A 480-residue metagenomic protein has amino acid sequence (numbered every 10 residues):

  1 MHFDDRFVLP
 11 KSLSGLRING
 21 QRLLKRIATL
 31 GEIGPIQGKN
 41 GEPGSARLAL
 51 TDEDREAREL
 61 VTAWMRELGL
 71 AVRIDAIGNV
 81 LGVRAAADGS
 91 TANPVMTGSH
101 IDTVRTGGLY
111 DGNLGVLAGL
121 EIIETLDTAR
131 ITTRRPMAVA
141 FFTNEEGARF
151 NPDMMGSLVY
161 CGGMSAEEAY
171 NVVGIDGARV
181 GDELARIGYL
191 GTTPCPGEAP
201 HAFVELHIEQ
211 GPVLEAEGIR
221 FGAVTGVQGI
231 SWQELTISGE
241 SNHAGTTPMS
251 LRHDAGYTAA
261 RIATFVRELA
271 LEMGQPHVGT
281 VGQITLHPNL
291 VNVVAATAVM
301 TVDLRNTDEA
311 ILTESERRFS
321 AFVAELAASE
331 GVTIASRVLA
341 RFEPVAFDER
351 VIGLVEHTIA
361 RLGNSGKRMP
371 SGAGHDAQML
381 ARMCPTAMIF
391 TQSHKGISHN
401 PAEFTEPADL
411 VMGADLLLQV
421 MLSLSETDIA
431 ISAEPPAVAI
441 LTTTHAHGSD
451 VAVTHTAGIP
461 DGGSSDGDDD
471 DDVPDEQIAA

Functional and structural regions predicted by a protein language model:
D5, E56, T225, H243 (+5 more regions): His/Asp/Glu-rich mid-to-C-terminal helical/loop segments that flank catalytic regions of hydrolases
F7-P10, R17-G108: Acidic/His- and Gly-rich active-site-bordering loop/insert found across diverse amide/peptide-bond hydrolases
P10, N144-E145, R149-A310: Midchain, well-structured core segments that form catalytic/ion-binding scaffolds
R17-G20, E32, I36, G177-T225 (+3 more regions): Active-site-adjacent substrate-binding region of metalloamidase/peptidase-like peptide-processing proteins
L23-R26, I33-I36, G98-S99, G366-L416 (+1 more regions): Zn-dependent metallopeptidase/amidohydrolase metal-coordination segment
S45-L50, G282-N289, T301, T307 (+2 more regions): A short beta-alpha structural unit
T62-R66, A71, D75, N79-G181 (+2 more regions): Active-site metal-coordination/substrate-binding segment of hydrolases, especially metallo-dependent peptidases
T97, T106-E146, S231-I237, H243-L269 (+3 more regions): Alpha-helical metal-binding/catalytic segments enriched in His/Glu/Asp
